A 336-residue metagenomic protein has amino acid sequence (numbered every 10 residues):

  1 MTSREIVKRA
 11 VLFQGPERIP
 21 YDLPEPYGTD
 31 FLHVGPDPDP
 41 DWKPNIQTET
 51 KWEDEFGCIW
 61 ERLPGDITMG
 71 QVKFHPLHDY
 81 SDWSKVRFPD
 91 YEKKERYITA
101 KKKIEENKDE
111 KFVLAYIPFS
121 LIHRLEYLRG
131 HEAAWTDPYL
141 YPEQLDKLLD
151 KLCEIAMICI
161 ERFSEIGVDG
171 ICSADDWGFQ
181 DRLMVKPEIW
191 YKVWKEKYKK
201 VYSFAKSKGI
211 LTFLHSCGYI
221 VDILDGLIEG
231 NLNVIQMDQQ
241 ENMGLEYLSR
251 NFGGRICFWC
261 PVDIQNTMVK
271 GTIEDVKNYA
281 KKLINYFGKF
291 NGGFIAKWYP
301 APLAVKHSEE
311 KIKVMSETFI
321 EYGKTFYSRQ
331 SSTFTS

Functional and structural regions predicted by a protein language model:
M1-P26, R87-S336: Active-site loop segments of alpha/beta catalytic cores
F13-P16, V34, C58, G65: Short helix-loop boundary/capping segments at the starts of domains
E17-I19, T48, F56: Change "...and in nucleic-acid phosphodiester-cleaving endonucleases..." to "...and in nucleic-acid processing enzymes
T29-H33: Short, solvent-exposed loop/turn elements at domain surfaces
V34-K51: Short acidic, Pro/Gly- and aromatic-enriched capping/linker segments at domain boundaries
T50-Y97, E106-L114, F119: A contiguous, low-structure linker/loop signature
